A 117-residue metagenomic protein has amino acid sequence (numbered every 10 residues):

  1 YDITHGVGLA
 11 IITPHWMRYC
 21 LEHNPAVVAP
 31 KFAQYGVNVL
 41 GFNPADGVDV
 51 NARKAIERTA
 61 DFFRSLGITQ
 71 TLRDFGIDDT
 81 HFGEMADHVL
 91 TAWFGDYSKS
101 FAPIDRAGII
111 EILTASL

Functional and structural regions predicted by a protein language model:
Y1-R58: Active-site segments that bind and position negatively charged phosphate/pyrophosphate groups
G36-L117: C-terminal charged capping/lid subdomain of soluble metabolic enzymes
